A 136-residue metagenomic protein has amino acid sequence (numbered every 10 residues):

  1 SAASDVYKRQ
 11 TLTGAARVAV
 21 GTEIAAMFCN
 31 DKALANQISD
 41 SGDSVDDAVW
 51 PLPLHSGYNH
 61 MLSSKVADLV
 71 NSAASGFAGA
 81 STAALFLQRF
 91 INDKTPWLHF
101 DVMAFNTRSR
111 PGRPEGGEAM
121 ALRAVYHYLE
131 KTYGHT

Functional and structural regions predicted by a protein language model:
S1-T136: A generic structural signal for tightly packed, nonpolar segments enriched in small/aliphatic residues
